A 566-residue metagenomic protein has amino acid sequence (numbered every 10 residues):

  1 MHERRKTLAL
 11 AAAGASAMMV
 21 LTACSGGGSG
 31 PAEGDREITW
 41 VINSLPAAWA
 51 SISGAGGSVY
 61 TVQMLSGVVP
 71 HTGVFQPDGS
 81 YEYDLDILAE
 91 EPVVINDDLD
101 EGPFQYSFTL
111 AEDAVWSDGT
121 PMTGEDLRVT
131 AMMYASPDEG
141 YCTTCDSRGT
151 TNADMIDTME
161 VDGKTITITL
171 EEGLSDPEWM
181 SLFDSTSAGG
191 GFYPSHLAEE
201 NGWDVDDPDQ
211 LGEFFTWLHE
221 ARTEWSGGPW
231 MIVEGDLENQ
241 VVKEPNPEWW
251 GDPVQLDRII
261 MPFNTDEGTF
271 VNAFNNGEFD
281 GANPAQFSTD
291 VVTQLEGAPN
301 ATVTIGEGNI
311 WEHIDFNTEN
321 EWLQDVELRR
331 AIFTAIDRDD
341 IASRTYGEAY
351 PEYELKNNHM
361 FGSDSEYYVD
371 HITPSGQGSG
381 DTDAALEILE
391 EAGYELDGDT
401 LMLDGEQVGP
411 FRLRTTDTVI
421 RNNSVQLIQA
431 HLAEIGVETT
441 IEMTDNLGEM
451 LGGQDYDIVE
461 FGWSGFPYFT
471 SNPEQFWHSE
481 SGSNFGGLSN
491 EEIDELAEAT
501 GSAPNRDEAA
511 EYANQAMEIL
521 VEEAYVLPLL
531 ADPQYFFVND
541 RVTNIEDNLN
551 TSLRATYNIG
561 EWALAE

Functional and structural regions predicted by a protein language model:
W40-I42, G119, L413, A430-S483 (+1 more regions): Periplasmic binding protein-like
V41-L99, W225-S226: N-terminal lobe/hinge region of extracytoplasmic solute-binding protein
P77-D78, S187-G251, T382, E387: Gly/Pro-rich hinge or "lid" segments in bacterial periplasmic/extracellular proteins
E91-Y141, T167, A273, W322-Q324: Aromatic- and charge-enriched surface segment that lines or borders ligand/interaction sites
S147-P208: Surface-exposed binding/hinge segments that line and control ligand-binding clefts or catalytic entry sites
V242-T293, Q429, E438-T440: Ligand-site clamp/hinge motif
E352-D397, T416-N423: Structural transition elements
E438-E449, N472-D540, E561-E566: Extracytoplasmic/peripheral linker and loop segments enriched in polar/acidic and small residues with frequent Thr/Pro
